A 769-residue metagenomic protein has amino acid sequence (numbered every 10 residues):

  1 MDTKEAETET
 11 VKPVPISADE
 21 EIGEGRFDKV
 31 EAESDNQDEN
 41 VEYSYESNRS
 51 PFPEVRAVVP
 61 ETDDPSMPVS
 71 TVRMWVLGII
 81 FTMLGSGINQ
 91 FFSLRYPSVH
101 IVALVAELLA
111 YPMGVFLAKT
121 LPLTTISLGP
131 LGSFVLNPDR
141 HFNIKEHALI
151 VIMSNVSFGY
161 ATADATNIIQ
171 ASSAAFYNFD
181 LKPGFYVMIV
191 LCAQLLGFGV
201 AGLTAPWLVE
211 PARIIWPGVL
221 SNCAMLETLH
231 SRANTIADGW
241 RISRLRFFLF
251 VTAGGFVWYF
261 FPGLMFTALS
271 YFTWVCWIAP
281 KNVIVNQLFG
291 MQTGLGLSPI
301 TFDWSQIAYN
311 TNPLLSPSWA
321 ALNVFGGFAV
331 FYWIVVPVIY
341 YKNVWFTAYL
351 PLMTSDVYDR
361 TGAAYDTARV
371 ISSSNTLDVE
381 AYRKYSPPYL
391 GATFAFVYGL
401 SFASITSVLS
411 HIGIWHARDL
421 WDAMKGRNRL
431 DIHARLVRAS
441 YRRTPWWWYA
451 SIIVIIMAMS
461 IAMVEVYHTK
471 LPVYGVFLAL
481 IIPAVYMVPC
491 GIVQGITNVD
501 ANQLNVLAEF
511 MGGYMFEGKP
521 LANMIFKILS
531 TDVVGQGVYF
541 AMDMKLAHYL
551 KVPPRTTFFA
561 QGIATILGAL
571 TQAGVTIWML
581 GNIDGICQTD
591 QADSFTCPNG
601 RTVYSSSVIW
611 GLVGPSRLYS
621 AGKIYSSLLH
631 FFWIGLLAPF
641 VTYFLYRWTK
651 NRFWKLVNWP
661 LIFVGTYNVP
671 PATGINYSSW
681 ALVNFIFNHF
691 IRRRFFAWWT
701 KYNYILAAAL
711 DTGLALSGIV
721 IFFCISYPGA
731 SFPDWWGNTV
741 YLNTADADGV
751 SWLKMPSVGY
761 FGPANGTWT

Functional and structural regions predicted by a protein language model:
M1-T769: Alpha-helical multipass membrane-protein architecture
